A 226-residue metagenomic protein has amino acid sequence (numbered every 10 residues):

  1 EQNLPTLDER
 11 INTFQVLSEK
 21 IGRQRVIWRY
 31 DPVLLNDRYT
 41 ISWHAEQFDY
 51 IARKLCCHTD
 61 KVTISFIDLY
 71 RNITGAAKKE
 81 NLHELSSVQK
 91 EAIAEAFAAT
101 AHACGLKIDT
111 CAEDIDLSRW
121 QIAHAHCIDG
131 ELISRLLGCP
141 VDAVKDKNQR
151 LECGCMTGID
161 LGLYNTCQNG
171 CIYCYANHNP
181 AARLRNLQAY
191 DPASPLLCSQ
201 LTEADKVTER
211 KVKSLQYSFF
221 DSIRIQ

Functional and structural regions predicted by a protein language model:
E1, N12, S218-Q226: Conserved SAM/AdoMet-binding glycine-rich loop
E1-A94: Conserved AdoMet/S-adenosylmethionine-binding subsite of the radical SAM
L4, A76-K79, I122-G130, K211-S214: Short, surface-exposed amphipathic charged segments that create phosphate/polyanion-binding patches used for binding
H58, A103-C104, G170: Structured helix-beta-strand junction loops
V88-G154: A C-terminal junction/extension of Radical SAM enzymes
L151, I159-N179: Local cysteine-cluster metal-coordination motifs and their immediate loop/turn environment, predominantly Fe-S cluster
P180, L184-I223: Short Fe-S-cluster ligation motifs
